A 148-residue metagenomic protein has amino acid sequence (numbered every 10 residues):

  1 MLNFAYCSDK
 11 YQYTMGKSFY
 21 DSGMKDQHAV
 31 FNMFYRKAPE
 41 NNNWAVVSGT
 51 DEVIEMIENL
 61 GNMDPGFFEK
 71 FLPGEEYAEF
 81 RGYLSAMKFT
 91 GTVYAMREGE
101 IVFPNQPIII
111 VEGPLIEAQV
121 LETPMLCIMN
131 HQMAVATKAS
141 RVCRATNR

Functional and structural regions predicted by a protein language model:
M1-R148: Ordered alpha/beta subdomains of enzyme catalytic regions
